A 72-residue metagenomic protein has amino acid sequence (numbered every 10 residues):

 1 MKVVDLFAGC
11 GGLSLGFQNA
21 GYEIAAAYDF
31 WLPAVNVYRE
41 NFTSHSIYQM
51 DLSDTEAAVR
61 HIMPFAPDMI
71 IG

Functional and structural regions predicted by a protein language model:
M1-G72: Conserved active-site and SAM-binding loop architecture of S-adenosyl-L-methionine-dependent nucleic-acid
